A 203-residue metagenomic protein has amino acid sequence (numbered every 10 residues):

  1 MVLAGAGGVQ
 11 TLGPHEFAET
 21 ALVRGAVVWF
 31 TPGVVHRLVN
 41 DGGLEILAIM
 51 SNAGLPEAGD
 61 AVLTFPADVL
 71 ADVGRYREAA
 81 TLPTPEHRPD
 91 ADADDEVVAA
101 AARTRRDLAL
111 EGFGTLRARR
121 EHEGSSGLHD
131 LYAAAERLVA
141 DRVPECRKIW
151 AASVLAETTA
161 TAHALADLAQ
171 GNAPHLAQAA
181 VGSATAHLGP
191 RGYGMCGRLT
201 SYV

Functional and structural regions predicted by a protein language model:
M1-V9, I49-S51: Short, conserved beta-strand element in jelly-roll/cupin
L12-G33: Short acidic-glycine-tyrosine-enriched beta hairpin
L38-N40: Asparagine-centered strand-capping/turn motif at beta-strand->loop junctions
G43-H122: Double-stranded beta-helix
L108, G114-G124, H129-R147: Long, charged interaction segments in nuclear RNA/chromatin-associated proteins
D141, E145-S183: Phosphorylation-prone, low-complexity intrinsically disordered regions
L176-V203: Charge-dense, extended regions
